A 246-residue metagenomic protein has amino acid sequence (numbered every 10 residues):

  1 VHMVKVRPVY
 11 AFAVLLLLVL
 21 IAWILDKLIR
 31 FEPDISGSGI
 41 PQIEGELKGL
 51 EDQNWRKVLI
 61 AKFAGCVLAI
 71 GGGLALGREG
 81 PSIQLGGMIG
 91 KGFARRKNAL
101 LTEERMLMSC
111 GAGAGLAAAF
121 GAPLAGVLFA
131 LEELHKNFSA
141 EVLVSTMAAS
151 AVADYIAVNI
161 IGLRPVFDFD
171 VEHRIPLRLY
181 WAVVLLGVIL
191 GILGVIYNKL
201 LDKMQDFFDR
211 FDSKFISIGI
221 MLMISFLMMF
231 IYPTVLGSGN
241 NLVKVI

Functional and structural regions predicted by a protein language model:
V1-I246: Alpha-helical transmembrane segments and immediately membrane-proximal extracytoplasmic
